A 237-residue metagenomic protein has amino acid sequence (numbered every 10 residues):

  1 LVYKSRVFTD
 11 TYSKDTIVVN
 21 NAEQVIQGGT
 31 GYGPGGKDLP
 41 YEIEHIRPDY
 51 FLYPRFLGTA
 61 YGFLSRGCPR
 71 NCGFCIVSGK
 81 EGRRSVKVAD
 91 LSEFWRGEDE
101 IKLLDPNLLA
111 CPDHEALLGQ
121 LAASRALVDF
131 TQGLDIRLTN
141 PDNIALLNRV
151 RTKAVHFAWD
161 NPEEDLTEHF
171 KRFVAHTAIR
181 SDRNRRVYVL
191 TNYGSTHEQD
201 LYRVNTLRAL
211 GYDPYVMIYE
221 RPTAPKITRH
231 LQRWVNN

Functional and structural regions predicted by a protein language model:
L1-T59: Glycine-rich beta-alpha loop elements in corrinoid/cobalamin-binding modules across cobalamin-dependent enzymes
Y3-V7, I76-F173, D182-Y193, D213-M217: Core AdoMet radical
D10-S13, G33-K37, R70-N71, E81-R83 (+3 more regions): Short catalytic/ligand-binding loop motif for oxyanion handling, primarily in non-cytosolic enzymes, centered on
S13-A22, L118-G119, I144-L147, T167-T177 (+1 more regions): Generic structural signal for well-ordered alpha-helices, preferentially at hydrophobic/aromatic core positions
N20-V25, S181-R183, Y212: A short helix->loop->beta-strand "cap" motif at the edges of active sites that frequently abuts
P48-S85, E98-D105: N-terminal pre-triad scaffold of radical SAM enzymes
P112, N192-H197, Y215-N237: Flexible glycine/acidic-rich beta-alpha junction loops that bind and position SAM and/or redox cofactors in anaerobic
Y193-L210: Catalytic cores of alpha/beta
